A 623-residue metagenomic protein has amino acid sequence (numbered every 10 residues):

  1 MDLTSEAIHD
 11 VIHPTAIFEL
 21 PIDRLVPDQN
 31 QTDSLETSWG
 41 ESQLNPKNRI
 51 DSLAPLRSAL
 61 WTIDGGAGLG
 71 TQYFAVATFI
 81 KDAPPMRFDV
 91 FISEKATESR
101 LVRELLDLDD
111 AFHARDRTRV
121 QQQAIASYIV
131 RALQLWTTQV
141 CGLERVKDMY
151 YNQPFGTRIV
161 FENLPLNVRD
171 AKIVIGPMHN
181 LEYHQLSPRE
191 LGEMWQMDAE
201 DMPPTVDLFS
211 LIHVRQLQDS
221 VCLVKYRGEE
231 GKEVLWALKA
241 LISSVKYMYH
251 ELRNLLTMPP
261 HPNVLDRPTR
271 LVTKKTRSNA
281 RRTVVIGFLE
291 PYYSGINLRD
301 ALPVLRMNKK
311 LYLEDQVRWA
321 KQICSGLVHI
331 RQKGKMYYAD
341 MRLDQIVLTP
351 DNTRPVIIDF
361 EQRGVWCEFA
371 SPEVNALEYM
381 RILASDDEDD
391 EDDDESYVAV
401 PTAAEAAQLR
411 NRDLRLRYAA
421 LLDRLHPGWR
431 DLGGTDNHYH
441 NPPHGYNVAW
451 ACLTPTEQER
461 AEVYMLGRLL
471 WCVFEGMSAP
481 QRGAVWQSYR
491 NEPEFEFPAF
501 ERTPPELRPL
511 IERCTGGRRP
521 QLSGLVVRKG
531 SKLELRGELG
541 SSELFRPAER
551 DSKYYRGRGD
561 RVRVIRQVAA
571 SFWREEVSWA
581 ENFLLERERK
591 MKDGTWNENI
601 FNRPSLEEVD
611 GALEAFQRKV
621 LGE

Functional and structural regions predicted by a protein language model:
M1-H184, A384-E623: Helical subdomain adjoining the active site within ATP-dependent kinase catalytic cores
E182-R270: ATP-binding glycine-rich loop module of kinase domains
Y226, Y292, V347-P350: Conserved hydrophobic "DFG−1" position in protein kinase catalytic cores
S243, G295, R354-V356, E361-W366: Activation segment
V245-K246, P259, L265-D315: Conserved structural core of kinase catalytic domains
W319-A320: Activation segment signature within eukaryotic-like protein kinase domains
I323-K333, L470: Conserved hydrophobic alpha-helix
I330-P350, I357, G364: Catalytic-loop of the protein kinase fold
